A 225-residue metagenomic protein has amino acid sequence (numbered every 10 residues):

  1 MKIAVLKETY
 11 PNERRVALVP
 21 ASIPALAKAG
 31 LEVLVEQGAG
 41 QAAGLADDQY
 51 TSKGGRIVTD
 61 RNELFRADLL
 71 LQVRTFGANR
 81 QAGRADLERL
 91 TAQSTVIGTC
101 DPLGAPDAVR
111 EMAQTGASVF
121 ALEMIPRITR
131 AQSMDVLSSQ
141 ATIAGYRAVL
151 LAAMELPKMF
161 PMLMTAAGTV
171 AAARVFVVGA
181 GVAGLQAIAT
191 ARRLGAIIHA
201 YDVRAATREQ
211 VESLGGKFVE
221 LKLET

Functional and structural regions predicted by a protein language model:
K2, E8, F76-A78, A82-R174: Glycine/serine-rich phosphate-binding loop and adjoining beta1-alpha1 elements at the start of nucleotide-handling
K2-E111, T115: An N-terminal-biased, well-structured beta-alpha scaffold segment characteristic of Rossmann-like dinucleotide-binding
L6-A42, M159-T225: Glycine-rich phosphate/diphosphate-binding loop of Rossmann-like nucleotide-binding domains
E36-Q37, D60-R61, T99-C100, L122-P126 (+2 more regions): Short beta->alpha connector loops at strand-helix junctions that form conserved, small/polar/Pro-enriched
G44-A46, L69, R130-Q132, Q210-V211: Short Asp/Glu-rich motifs
Y50-G54, L137-Q140, G216-E220: Short, hinge-like loop/turn segments at secondary-structure boundaries
V58-L69, A144-E155, E224-T225: Short, basic, helix/turn surface patches
